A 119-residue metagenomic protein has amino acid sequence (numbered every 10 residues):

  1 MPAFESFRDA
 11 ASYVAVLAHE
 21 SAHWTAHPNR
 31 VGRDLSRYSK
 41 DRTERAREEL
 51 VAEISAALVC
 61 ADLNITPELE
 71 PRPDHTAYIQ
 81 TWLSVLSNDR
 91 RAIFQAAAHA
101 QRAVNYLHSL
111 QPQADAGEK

Functional and structural regions predicted by a protein language model:
M1-V16, A46: Short pre-active-site segment immediately N-terminal to the catalytic Zn-binding motif
P2-E5, D34-D41, W82-L86: Glycine- and acidic
A11-S12, I54-L58: Short, mixed-charge, low-aromatic patches
V14, E48-V51, A96: Hydrophobic (often cysteine-bearing) scaffold residues that line and stabilize catalytic clefts of nucleotide/cofactor
A15-P28, A52: Active-site recognition of the HExxH zinc-binding catalytic motif
P28, G32-D34: Alpha-helical transmembrane segments and their helix-helix packing motifs
R37-E53, T66: Active-site metal-coordination segments of metallo-dependent hydrolases
E44, A57-K119: Long, well-structured alpha-helical subdomains associated with metal-dependent extracellular/ecto-lumenal hydrolases
